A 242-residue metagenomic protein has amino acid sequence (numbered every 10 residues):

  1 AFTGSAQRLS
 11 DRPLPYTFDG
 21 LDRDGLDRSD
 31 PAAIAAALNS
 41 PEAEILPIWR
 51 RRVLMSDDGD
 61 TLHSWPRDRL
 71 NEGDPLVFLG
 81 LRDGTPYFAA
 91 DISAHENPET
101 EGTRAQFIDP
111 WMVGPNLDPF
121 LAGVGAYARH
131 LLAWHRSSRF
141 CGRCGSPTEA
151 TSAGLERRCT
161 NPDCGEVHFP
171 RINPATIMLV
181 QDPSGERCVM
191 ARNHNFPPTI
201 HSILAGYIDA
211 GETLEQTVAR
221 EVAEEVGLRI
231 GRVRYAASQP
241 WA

Functional and structural regions predicted by a protein language model:
A1-D118: N-terminal alpha-helical interaction blocks
E72-T85, S93, P174, N193-H194 (+1 more regions): Active-site segment of metal-dependent pyrophosphate-handling enzymes, primarily the Nudix hydrolase catalytic core
A94, Y207-I208: A short, internal acetyl-CoA/4′-phosphopantetheine-binding micro-motif in the GNAT/acyltransferase core
P115-A133: Short, charged surface segments at domain edges that flank catalytic/cofactor-binding sites
Y127-L179: Cys/His-rich short segments
R157-S202, Y207, R229, R234-Y235: N-terminal strand-loop-strand
E212-T213: Surface-exposed, charge/polar-rich loops and edge strands
V218, V222: Hydrophobic alpha-helical positions that pack around
